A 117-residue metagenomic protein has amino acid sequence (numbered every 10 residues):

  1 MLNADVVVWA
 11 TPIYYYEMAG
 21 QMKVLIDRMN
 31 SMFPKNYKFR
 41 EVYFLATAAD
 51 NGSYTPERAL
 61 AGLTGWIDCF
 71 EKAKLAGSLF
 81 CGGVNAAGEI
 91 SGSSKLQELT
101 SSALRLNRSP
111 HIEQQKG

Functional and structural regions predicted by a protein language model:
M1-F70: Helix-loop-strand module that forms the ligand-binding subsite of alpha/beta enzymes
I67-G117: Glycine-rich phosphate/pyrophosphate-binding loop and the adjoining helix
